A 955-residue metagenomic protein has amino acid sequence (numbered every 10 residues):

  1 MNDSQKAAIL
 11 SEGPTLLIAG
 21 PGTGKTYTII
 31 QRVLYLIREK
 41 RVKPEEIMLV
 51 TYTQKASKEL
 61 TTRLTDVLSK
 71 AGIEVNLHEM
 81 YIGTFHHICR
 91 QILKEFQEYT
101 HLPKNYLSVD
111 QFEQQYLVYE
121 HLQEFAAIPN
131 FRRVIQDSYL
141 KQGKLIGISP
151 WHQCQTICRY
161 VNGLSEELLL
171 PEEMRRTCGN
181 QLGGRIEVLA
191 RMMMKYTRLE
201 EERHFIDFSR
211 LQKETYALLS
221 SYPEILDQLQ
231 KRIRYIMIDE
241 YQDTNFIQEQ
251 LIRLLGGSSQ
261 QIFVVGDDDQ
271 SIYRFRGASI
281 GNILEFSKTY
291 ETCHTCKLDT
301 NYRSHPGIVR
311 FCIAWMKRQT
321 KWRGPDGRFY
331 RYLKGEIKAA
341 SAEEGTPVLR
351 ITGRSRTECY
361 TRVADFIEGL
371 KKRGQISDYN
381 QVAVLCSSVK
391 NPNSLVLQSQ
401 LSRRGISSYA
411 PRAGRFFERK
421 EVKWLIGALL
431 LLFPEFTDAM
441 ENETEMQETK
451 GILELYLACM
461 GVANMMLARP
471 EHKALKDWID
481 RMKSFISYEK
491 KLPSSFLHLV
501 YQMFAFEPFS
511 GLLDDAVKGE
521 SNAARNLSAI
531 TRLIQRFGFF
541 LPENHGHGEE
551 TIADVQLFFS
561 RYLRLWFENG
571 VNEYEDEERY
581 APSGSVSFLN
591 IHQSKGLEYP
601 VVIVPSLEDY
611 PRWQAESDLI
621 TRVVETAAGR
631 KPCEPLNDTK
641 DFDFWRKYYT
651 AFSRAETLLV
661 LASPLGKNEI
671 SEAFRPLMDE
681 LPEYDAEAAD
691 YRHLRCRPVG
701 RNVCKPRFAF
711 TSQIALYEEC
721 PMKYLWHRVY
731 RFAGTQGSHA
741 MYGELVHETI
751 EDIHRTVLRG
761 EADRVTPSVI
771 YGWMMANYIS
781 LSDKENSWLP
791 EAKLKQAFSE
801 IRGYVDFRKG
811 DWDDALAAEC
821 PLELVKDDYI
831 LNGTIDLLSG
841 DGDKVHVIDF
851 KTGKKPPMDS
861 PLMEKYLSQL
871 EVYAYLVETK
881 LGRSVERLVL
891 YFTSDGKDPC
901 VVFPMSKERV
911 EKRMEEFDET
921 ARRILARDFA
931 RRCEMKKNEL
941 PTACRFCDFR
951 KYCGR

Functional and structural regions predicted by a protein language model:
M1-I18, M48-L49, A56-S57, Y81 (+9 more regions): Conserved helicase NTPase motor core
M1-L102, S108, D227, Y649 (+1 more regions): P-loop NTPase Walker
T26, P44, T292-H294, N301-I406 (+2 more regions): Helicase P-loop NTPase motor core
Y81-Q91, M237-E240, V265, L565-E616 (+7 more regions): Conserved helicase core region in the C-terminal RecA-like lobe
G183-L189, K195, F205, Q375 (+6 more regions): Accessory C-terminal helicase-associated subdomains
T289-Y290, E344, K372-K518: ATPase/helicase motor core of nucleic-acid motors
S583, A627-P682, R923-R945: C-terminal accessory regions
G596, C696-V699, L876-R955: Metal-dependent nuclease catalytic regions and adjoining charged, substrate-binding loops involved in nucleic-acid end
